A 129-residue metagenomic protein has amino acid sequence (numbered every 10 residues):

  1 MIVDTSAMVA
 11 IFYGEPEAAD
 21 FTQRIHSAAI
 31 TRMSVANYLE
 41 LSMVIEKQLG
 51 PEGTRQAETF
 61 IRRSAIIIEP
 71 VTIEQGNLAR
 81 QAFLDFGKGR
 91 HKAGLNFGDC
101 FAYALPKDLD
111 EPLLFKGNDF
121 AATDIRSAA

Functional and structural regions predicted by a protein language model:
M1-M33, E46-T59: Short, well-structured N-terminal submotif of metal-dependent ribonuclease cores
M8-V9, Y38, F120: A generic structural signal for short hydrophobic patches within well-formed alpha-helices
T22-Q23, T59-R62, F83-G89: Glycine/charged-rich beta-loop-alpha catalytic/anionic-binding loops adjacent to active sites
R32, I67-E69, A128: General small-molecule cofactor/ligand-binding pocket signal
I67-P112: Active-site neighborhoods of divalent-metal-dependent phosphate/nucleic-acid chemistry enzymes
Y103-A129: Acidic, PIN/NYN-like endoribonuclease modules and their adjacent C-terminal/linker elements
